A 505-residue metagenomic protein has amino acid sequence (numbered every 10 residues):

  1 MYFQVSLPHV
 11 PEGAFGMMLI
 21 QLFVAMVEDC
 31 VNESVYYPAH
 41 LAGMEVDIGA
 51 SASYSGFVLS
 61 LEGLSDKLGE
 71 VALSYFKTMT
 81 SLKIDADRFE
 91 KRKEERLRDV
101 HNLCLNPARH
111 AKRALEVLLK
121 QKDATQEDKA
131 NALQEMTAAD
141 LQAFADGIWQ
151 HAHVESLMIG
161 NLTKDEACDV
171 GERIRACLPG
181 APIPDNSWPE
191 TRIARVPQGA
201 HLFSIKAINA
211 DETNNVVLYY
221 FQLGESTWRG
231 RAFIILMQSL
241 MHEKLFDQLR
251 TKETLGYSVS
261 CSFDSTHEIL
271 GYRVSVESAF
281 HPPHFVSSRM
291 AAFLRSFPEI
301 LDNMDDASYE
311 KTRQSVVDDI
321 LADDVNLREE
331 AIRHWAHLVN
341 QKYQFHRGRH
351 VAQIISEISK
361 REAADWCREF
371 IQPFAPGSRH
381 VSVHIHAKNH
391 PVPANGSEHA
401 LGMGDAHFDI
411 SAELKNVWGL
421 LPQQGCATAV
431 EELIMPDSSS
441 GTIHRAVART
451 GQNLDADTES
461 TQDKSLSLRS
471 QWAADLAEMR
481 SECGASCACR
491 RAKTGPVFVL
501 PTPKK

Functional and structural regions predicted by a protein language model:
M1-F3, L103, R109-D211, Y220-G224 (+1 more regions): C-terminal regions of mature proteins
Y2-S34, D99, R229-M241: Active/ligand-binding-proximal structured segments within catalytic/core domains that scaffold catalytic residues
Q4-V5, A50-S55, A72, K120-A124 (+7 more regions): Short acidic (Asp/Glu) and glycine-rich catalytic loops that position anionic groups and cofactors
V5-L7, L61-S65, M158-G160, F221-L223 (+1 more regions): Short beta-strand-to-loop capping motifs
E12-A14, L68-E70, K164-D169, W228-R231 (+2 more regions): Short, conserved charged micro-motifs
G16, M26, C30, S34 (+12 more regions): M16/insulysin-pitrilysin zinc metalloprotease superfamily fold
M44-V46, G256-S262: A short linear hydrophobic-aromatic micro-motif
